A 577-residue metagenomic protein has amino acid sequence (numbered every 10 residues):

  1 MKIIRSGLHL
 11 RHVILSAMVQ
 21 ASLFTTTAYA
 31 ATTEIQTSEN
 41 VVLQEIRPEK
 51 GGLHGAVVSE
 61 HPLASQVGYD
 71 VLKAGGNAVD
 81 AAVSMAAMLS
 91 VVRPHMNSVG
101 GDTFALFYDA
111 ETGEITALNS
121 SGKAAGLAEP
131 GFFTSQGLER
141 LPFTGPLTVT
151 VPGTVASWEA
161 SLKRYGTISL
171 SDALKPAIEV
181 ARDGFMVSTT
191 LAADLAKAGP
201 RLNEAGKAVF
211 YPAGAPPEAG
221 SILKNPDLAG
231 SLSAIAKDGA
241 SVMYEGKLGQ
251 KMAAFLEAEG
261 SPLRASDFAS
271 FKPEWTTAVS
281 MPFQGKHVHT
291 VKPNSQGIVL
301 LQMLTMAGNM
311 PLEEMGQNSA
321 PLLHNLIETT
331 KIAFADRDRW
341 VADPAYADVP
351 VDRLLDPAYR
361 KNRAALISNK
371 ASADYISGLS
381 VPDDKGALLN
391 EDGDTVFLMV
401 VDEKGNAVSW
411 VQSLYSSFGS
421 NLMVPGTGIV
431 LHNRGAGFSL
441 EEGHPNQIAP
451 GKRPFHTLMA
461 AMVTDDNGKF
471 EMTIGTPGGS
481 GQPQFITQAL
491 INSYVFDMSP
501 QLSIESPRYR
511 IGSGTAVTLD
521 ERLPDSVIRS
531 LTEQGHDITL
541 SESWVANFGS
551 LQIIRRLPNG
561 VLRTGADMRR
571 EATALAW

Functional and structural regions predicted by a protein language model:
M1-L8: N-terminal secretory signal peptides that target proteins for export/translocation
V13-T26: Bacterial N-terminal signal peptides
A31-Q66, D70, G76-E245, Q250-S295 (+4 more regions): Noncatalytic scaffold domains of N-terminal-nucleophile
V91-S98, D102-A117, P262-R264, N406-M472 (+2 more regions): Active-site rim segments in enzyme catalytic domains, especially the processed small/beta chain of N-terminal
N97, D102-D109, V396-V400, A460-M462 (+2 more regions): Short beta-strand scaffold segments in enzyme catalytic cores
W275, D392-T395, H456-L458: Short, small/polar residue-rich loop motifs at catalytic or cofactor-binding pockets
L312-L414, T427, R434, E542: Internal maturation/activation junctions in enzymes
K404, K452, I486, V495-V545: Extended C-terminal subregions enriched in glycine
